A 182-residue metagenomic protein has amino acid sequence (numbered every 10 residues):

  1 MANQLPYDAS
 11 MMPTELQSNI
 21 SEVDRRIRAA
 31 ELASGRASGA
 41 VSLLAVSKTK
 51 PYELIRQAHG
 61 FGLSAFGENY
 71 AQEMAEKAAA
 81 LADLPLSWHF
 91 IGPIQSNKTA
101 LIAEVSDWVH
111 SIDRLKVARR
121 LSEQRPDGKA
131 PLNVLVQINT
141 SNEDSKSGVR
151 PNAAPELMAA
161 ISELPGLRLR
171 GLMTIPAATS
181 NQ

Functional and structural regions predicted by a protein language model:
A2-Q182: Conserved alpha/beta-domain cores
